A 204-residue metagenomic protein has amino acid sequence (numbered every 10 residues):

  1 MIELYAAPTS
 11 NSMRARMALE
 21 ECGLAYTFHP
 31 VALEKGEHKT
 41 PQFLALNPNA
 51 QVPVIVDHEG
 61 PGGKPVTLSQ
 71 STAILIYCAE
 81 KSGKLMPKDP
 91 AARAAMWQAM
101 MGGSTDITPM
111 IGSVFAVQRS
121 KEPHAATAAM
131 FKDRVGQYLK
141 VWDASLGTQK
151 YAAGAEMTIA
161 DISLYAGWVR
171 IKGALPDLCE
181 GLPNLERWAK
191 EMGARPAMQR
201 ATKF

Functional and structural regions predicted by a protein language model:
M1-M130, D143: GST-like domain detector, emphasizing the conserved glutathione-binding G-site in the N-terminal thioredoxin-like
H29, E156, T202-K203: Residue-level detector of family-conserved "landmark" positions at structurally sensitive sites
A45, A194, K203: Phosphate-coordinating loops and pocket residues in cytosolic domains that bind phosphorylated ligands
C78, A99-P196: GST-like fold's C-terminal all-alpha helical module
G112-S113, T202-F204: Short coil/turn segments at secondary-structure boundaries
